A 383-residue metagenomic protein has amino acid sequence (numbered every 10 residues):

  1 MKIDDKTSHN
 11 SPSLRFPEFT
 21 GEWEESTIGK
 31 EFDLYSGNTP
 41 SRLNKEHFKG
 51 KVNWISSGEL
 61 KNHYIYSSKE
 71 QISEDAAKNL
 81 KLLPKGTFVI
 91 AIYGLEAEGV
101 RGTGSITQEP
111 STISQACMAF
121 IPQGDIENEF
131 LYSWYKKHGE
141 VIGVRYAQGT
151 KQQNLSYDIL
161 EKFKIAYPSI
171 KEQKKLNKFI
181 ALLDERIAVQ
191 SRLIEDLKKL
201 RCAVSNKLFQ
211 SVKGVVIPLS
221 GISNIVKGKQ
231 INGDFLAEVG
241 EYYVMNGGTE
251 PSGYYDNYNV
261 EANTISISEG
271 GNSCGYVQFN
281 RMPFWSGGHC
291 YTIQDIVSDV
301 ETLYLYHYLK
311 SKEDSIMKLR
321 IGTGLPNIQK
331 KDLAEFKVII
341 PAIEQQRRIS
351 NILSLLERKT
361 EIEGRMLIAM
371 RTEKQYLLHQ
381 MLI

Functional and structural regions predicted by a protein language model:
M1-T27, K164-P218, E335-I383: Amphipathic alpha-helical coiled-coil/heptad-repeat segments
S8, P12, P110-M118, Q148-K171 (+2 more regions): A short glycine-rich beta-alpha junction/loop motif
S11-T39, N62, K162, K207-Q230 (+1 more regions): Non-catalytic DNA-recognition/assembly elements of restriction-modification systems
F32-Y35, Y93, Y135, G139 (+3 more regions): Hydrophobic aliphatic residues
S41-K49, A147, G233-G240, I321: Short coil/turn segments at secondary-structure boundaries
N44-K61: Short beta-strand/loop turn elements enriched in aromatics
S56-S57, S67-K136, N246-K312, R320-G322 (+2 more regions): A short beta-sheet element
E140-V144, D314: Right-handed beta-helix
